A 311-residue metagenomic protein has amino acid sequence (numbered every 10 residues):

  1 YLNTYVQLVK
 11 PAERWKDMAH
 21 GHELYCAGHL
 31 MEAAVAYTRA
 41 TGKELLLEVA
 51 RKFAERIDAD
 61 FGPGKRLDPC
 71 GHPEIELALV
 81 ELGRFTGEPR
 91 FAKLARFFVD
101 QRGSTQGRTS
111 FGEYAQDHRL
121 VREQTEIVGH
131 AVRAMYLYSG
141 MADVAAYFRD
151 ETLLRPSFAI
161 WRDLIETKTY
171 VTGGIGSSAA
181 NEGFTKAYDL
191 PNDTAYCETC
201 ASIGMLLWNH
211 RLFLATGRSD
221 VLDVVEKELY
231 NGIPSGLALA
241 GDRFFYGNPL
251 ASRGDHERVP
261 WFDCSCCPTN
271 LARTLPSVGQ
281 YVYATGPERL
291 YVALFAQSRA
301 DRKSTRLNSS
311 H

Functional and structural regions predicted by a protein language model:
Y1-S309: Glycan-recognition and catalytic cores of secretory/periplasmic carbohydrate-active enzymes
